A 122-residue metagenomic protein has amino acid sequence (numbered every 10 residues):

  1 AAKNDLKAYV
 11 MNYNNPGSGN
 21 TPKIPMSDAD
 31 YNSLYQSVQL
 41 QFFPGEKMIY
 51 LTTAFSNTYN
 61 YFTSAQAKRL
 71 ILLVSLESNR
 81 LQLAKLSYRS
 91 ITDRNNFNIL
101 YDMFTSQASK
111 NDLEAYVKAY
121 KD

Functional and structural regions predicted by a protein language model:
A1-D122: General marker for long, soluble alpha-helical cores
